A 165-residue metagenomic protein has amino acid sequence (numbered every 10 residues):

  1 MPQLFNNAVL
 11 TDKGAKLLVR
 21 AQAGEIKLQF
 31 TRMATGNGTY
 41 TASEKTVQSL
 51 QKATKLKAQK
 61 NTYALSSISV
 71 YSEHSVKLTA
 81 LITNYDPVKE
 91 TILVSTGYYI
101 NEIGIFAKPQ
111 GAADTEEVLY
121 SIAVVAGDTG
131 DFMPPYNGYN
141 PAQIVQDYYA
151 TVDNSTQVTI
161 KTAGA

Functional and structural regions predicted by a protein language model:
M1-G164: N-terminal assembly/attachment segments of tailed bacteriophage virion structural proteins
